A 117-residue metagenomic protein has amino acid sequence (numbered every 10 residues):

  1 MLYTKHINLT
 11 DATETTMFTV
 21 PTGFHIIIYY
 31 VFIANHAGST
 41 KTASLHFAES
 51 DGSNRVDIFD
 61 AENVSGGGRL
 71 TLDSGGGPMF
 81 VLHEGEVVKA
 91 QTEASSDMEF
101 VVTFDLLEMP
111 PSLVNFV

Functional and structural regions predicted by a protein language model:
M1-I26, Y30, H36, E84 (+1 more regions): C-terminal interaction-tip segments
T4-I7, F59-E62, G77-M79, K89: Beta-strand-rich interaction surfaces with strong enrichment in secreted/lumenal proteins
I7-T13, N63-D73: Extracellular carbohydrate recognition and processing domains and analogous Trp-centered ligand-binding platforms
T16, K41, V56-D57, L70 (+1 more regions): Short beta-strand segments
G38-A61: Short, surface-exposed beta-strand/strand-loop-strand elements in extracellular ectodomains
H46, V88-Q91: Short conserved beta-strand and strand-loop elements enriched in small hydrophobics with frequent Asp/Gly
G67-G85: Beta-sandwich interaction modules
